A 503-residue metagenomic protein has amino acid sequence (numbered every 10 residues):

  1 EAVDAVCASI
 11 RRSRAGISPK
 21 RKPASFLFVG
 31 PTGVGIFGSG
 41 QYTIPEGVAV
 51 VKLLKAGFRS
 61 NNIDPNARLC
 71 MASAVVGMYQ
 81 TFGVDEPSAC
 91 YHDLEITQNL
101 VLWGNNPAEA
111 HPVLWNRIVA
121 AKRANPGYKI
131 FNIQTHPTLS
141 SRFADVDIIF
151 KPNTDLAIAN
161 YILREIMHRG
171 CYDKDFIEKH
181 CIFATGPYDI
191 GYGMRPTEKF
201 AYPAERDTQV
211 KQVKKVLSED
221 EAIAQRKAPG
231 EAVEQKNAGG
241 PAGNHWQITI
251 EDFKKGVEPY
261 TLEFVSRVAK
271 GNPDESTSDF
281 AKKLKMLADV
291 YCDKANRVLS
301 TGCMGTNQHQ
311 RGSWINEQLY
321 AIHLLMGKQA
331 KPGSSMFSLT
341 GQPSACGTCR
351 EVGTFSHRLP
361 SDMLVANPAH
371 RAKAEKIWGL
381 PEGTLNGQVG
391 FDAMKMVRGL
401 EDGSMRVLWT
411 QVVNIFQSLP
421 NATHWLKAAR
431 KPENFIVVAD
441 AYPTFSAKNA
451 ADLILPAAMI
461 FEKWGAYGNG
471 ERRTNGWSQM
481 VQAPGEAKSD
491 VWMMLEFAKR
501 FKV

Functional and structural regions predicted by a protein language model:
A2-V34, C90-N99, A124, G256-V257 (+2 more regions): Glycine-rich phosphate/diphosphate-binding loops that line cofactor/substrate pockets in enzymes
G30-G33, Y172-E178, K282, R297 (+1 more regions): Flexible, glycine/charged-enriched surface loops at secondary-structure junctions
V34-T43, G271-S276, G302-Q310, G341-P343 (+1 more regions): Conserved short loop/turn motifs at secondary-structure junctions
V50-V119, G127-F131, A157-N160, P229 (+7 more regions): Extended redox/cofactor-interaction regions of prokaryotic respiratory oxidoreductases
L100, F143-A144, W246, Y260-L262 (+2 more regions): Flexible glycine/proline-enriched surface loops and loop-helix/loop-strand junctions
A124-F131, H136-A295, R500: Long, well-ordered, tryptophan-enriched scaffold segments
K179-A184, V290, M304-G305, S335-C346: A glycine-rich phosphate-binding loop feature that marks nucleotide/adenosyl-phosphate handling sites
V481-V503: Long, C-terminal catalytic modules of enzymes
